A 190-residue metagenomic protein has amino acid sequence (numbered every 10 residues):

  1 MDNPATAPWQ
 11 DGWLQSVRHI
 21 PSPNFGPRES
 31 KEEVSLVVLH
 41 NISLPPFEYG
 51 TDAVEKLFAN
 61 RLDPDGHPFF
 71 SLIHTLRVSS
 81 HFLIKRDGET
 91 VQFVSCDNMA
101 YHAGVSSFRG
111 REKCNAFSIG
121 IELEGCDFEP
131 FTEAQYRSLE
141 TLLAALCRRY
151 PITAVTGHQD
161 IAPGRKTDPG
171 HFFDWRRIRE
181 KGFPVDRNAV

Functional and structural regions predicted by a protein language model:
M1-E112: N-terminal catalytic cores of peptidoglycan-degrading enzymes
D2-Q15, E112-I119, C126-V190: Basic/polar, cationic surfaces and motifs that engage anionic cell-wall and phosphate/carboxylate ligands
L83, G120-E122: Conserved beta-strand segments that form the floor/walls of ligand-binding pockets within enzyme and binding domains
